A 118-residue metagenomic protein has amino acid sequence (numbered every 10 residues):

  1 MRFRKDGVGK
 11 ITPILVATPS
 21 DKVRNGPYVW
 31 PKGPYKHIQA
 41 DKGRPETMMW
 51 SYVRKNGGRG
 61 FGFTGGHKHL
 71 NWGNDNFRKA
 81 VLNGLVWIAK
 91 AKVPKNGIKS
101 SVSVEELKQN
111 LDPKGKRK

Functional and structural regions predicted by a protein language model:
M1-N56: Catalytic beta-strand/loop cores that center a nucleophilic Ser/Cys/Thr and support acyl-enzyme chemistry
R24-P27, W72-N76: Short conserved micro-motifs at the rims of enzyme active sites and ligand-binding pockets
Y35-Q39, G66-D75: Active-site rim elements
R54-G58, K92-K118: Long alpha-helical segments found as membrane-embedded helices
G58-R59, G73: Extracellular low-complexity, Gly/Ser/Thr-rich intrinsically disordered linkers and protease-sensitive activation/hinge
F63: Phosphate-centric recognition/catalysis
G66, A89-K92: Cell-envelope and extracellular/periplasmic
F77-I88: Short amphipathic C-terminal alpha-helix that caps PH/PH-like domains
